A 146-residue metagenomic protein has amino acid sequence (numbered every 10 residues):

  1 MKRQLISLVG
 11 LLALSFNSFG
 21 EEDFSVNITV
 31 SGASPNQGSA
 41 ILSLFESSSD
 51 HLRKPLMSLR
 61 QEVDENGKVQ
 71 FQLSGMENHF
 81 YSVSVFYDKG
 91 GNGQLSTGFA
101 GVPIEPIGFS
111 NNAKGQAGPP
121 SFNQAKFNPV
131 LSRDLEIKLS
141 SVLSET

Functional and structural regions predicted by a protein language model:
M1-Q4: Positively charged n-region of N-terminal signal peptides that target proteins for export
S7-S15: Bacterial N-terminal signal peptides
F19-F45, T97-T146: Primarily secretory-pathway and cell-envelope proteins
Q61-G67, N128-P129: Short proline/glycine- and polar residue-rich coil/turn motifs
E65, E77-N78: Surface-exposed loops/turns
K68-G75: Exposed aromatic-hydrophobic patches
Y81-V85: A short tyrosine-centered beta-strand micro-motif
K89-L95: Acidic, glycine-anchored loop motifs typical of Ca2+
